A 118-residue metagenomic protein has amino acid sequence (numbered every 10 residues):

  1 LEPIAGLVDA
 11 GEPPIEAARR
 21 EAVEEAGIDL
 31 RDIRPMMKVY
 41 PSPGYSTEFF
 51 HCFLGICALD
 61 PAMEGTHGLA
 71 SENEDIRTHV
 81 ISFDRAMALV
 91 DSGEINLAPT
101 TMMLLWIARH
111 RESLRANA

Functional and structural regions predicted by a protein language model:
L1-P3: N-terminal strand-loop-strand
A5-L97, N117: Unchanged
L104: C-terminal boundary of histidine-terminating zinc-finger modules
